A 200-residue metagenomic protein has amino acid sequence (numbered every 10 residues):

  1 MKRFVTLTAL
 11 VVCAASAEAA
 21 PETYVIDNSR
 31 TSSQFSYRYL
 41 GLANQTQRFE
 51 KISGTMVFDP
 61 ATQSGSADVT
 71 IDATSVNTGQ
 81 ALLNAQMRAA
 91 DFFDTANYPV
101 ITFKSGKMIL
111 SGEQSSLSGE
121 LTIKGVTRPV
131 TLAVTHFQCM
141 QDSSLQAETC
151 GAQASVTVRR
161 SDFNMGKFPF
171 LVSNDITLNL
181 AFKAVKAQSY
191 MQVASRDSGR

Functional and structural regions predicted by a protein language model:
K2-L7: Sec-dependent signal peptide recognition, specifically the positively charged N-region followed immediately by
T8-V11, S111: Compositionally biased amphipathic helical and low-complexity segments enriched in hydrophobic
L10-E18: Hydrophobic h-region of N-terminal signal peptides that target proteins for export in Gram-negative bacteria
A19-R200: Low-complexity, acidic/polar, glycine-enriched regions of mature
